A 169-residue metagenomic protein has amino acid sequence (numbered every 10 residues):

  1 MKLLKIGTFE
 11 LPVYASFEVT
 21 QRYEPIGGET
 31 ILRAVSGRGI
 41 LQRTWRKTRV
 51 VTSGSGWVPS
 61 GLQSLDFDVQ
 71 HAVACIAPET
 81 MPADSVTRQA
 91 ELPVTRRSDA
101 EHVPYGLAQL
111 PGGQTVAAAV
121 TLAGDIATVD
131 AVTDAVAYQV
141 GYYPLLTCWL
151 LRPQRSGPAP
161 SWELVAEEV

Functional and structural regions predicted by a protein language model:
M1-V169: Extracellular/virion structural assembly segments
